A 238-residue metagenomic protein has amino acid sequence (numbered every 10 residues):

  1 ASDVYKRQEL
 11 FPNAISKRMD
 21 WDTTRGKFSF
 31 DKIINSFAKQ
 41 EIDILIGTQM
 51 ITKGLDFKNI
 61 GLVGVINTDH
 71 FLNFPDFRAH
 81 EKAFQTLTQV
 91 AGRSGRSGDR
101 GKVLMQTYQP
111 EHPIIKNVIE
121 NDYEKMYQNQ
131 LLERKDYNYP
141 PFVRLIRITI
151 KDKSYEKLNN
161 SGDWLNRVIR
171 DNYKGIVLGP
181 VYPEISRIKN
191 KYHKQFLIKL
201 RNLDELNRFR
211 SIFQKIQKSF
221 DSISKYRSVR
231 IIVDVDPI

Functional and structural regions predicted by a protein language model:
A1-Y5: Short, small-residue-biased leader/transition segments that mark boundaries at the very start of proteins
L10-K17, G26-F74, Q89-I238: Accessory helical-bundle/CTD segments and flexible terminal tails appended to RecA-like ATPase motors
F77-F84: Short, conserved loop/turn and helix-capping segments at secondary-structure boundaries that abut family-defining
